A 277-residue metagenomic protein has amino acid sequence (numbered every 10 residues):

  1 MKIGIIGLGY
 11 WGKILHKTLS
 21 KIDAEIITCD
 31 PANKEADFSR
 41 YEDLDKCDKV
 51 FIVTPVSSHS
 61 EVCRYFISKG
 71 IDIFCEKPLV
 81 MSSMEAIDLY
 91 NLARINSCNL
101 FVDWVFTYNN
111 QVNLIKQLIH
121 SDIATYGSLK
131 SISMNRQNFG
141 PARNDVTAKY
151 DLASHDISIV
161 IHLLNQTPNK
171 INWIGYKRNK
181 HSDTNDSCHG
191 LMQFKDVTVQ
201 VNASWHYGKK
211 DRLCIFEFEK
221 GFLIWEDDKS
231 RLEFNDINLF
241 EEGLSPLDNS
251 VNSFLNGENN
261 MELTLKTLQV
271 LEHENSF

Functional and structural regions predicted by a protein language model:
M1-A36: N-terminal Rossmann-like dinucleotide-binding module
I5, K49-T54, C98-N99, N252-F277: C-terminal helix-rich "cap/oligomerization" subdomain common to oxidoreductases
L15, E35-L92: Beta-loop-alpha module in the N-terminal Rossmann-like domain of NAD(P)-dependent dehydrogenases, especially those
A24, K69-I71, N96-N99: A short helix->loop->beta-strand "cap" motif at the edges of active sites that frequently abuts
C75-E76, L100-V102, W225: Hydrophobic residues in well-ordered beta-strands that form the structural core
V80-G140: A contiguous active-site-proximal alpha/beta segment in oxidoreductase catalytic domains
F139-K209, E262, K266-Q269: Rossmann-like dinucleotide-binding domain that binds NAD(P)(H)
K180-N185, F194-N252, E258-N260: NAD(P)-dinucleotide binding in Rossmann-like oxidoreductases
